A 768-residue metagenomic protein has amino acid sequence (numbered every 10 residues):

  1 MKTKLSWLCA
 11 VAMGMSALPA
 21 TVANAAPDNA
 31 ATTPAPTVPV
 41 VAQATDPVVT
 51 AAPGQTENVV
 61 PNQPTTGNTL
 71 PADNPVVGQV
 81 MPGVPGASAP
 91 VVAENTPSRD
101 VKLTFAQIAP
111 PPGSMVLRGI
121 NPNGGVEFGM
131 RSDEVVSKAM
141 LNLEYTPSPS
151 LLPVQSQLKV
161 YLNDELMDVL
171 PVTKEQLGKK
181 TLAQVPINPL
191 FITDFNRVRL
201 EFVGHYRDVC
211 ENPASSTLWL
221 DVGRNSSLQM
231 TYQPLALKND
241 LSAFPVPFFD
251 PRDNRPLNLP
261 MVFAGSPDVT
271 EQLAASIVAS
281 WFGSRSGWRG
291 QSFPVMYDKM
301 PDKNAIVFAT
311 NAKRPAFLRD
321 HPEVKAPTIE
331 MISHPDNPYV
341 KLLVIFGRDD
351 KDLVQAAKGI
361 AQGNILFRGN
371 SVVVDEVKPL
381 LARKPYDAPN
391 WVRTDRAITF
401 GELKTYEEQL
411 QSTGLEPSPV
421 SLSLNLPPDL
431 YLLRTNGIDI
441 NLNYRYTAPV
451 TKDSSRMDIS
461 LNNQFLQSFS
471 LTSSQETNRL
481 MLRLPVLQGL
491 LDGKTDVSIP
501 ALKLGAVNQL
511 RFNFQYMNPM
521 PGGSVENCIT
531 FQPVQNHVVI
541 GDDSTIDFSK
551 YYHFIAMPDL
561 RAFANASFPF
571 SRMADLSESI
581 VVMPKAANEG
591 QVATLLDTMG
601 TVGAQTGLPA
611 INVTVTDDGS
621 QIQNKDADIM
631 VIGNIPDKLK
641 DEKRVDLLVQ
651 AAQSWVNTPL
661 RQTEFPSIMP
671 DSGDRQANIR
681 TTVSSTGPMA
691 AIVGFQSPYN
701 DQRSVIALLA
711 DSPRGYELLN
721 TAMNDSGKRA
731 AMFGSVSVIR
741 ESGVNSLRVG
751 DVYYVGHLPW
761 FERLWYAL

Functional and structural regions predicted by a protein language model:
M1-A23: Gram-negative bacterial Sec-dependent N-terminal signal peptides
A26-L768: Solvent-exposed alpha-helical segments and adjacent loops that form catalytic or protein-interaction surfaces
